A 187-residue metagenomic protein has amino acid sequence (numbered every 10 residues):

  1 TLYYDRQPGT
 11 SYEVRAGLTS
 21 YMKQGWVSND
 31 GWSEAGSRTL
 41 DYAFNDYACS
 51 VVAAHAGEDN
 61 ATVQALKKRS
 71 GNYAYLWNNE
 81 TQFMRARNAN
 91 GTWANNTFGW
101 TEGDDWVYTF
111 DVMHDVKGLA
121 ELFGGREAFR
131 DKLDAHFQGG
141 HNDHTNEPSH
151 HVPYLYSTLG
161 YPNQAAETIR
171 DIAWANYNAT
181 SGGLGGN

Functional and structural regions predicted by a protein language model:
T1-G71, Y75-N187: Active-site core of glycosidic bond-cleaving carbohydrate-active enzymes
